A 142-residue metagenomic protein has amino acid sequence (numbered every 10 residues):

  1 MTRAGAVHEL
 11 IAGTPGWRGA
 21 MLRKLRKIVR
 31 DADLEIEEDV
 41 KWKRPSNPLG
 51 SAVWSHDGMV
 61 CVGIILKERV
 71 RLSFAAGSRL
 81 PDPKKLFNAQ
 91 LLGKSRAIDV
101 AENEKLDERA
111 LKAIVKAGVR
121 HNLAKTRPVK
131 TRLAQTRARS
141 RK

Functional and structural regions predicted by a protein language model:
M1-K142: Charge-dense, helix-prone N-terminal extensions
